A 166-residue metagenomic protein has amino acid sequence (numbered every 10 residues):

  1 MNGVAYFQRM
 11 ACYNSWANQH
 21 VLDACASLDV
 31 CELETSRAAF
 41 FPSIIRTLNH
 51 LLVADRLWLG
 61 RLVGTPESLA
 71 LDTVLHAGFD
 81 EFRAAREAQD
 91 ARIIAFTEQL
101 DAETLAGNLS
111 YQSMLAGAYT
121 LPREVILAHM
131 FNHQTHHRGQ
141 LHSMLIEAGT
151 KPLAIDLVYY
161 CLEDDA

Functional and structural regions predicted by a protein language model:
V4-Q8, F79-D80: Active-site rim elements
Q8-D72, M114-A166: Short, contiguous alpha-helical
T65-L105: Helix-adjacent hinge/juxtasegments
A102-M114: Carboxylate-rich helix-loop segments that flank metal/cofactor sites and access channels in metalloenzymes
